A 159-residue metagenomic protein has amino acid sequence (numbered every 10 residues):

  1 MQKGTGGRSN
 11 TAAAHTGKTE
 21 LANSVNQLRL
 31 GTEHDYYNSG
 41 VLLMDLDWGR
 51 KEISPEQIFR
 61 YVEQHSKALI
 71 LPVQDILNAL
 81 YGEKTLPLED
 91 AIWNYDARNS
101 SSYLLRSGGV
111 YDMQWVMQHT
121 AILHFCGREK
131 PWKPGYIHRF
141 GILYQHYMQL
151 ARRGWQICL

Functional and structural regions predicted by a protein language model:
M1-N23: Conserved donor-nucleotide/metal-binding helix-loop-beta segment in metal-dependent transferases, i.e., the alpha-helix
G4, V25-Q27, R50: Aromatic-enriched alpha-helical transmembrane segments of multi-pass intramembrane proteins
T5, H34-Y36, M117: A generic fold-level signal
T19-T32, E56: Short, flexible, basic/aromatic active-site loop/helix in glycosyltransferases
R29-V41: A recurrent flexible, glycine/aromatic-enriched loop bordering the glycosyltransferase active site that acts as
N38-S39, M44-L159: A glycosyltransferase accessory/donor-loop signature
